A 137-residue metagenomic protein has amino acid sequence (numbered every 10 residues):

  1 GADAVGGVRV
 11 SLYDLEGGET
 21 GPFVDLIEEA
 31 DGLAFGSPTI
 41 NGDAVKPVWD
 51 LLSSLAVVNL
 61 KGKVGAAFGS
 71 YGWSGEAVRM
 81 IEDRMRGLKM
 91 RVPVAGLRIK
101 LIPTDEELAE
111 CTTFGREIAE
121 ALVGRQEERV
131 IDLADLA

Functional and structural regions predicted by a protein language model:
G1-L15, F23-A137: FMN-binding flavodoxin-like domain, especially the glycine-rich phosphate-binding loop
